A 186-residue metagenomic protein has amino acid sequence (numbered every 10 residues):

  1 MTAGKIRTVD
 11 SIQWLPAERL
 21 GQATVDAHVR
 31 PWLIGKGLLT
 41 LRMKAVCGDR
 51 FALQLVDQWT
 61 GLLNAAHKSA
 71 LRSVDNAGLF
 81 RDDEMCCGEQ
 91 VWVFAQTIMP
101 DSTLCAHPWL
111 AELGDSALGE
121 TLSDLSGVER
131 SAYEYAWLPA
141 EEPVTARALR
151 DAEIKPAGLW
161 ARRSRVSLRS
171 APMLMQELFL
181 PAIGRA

Functional and structural regions predicted by a protein language model:
M1-F80, E84-W160, R165-A186: N-terminal domain-onset segments
